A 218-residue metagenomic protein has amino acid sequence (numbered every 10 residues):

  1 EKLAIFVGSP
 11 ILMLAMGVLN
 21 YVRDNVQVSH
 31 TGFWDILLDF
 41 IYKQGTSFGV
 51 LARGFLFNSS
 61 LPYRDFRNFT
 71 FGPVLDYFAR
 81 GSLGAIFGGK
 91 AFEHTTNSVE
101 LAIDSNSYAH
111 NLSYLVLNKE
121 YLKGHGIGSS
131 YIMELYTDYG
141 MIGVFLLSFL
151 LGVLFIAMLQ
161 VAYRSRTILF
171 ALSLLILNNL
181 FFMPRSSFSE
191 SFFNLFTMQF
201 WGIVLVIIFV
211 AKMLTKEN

Functional and structural regions predicted by a protein language model:
E1-K2, T70, Y108, T167-I168: A diffuse structural propensity rather than consistent per-protein peaks
K2-G17: Hydrophobic alpha-helical membrane-interfacial segments at the cytosolic entry of transmembrane helices
L3-V7, G124-N218: Hydrophobic alpha-helical segments
V18-L151: Small-residue-enriched transmembrane helix-hairpin modules in multi-pass membrane proteins
